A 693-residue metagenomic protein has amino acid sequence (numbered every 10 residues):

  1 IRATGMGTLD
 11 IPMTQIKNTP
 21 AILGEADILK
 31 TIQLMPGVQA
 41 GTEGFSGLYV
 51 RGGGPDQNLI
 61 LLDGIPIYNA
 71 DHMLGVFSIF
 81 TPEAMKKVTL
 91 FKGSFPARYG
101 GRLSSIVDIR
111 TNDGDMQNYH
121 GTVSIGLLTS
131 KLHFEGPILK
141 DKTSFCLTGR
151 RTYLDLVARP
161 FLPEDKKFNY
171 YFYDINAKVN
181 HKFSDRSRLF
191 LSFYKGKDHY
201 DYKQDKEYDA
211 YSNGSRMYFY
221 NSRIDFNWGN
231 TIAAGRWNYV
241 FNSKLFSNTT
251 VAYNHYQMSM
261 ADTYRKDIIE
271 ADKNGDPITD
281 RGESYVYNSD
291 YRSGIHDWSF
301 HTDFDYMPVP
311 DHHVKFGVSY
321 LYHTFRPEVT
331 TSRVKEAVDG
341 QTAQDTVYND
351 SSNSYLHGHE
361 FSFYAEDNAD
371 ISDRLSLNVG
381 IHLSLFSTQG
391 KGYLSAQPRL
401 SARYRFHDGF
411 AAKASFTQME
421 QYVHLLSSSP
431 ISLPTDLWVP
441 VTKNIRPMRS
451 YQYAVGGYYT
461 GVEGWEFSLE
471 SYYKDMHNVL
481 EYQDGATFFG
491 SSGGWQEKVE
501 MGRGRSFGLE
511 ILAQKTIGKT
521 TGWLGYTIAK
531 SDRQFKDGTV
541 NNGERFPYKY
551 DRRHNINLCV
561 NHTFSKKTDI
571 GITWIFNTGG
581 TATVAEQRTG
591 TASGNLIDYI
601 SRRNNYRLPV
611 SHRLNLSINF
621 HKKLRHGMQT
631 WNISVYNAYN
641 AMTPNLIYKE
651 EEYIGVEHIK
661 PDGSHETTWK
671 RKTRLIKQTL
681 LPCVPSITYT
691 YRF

Functional and structural regions predicted by a protein language model:
A3-N58, L62-F95, I106, N112-D113: Periplasmic N-terminal accessory/gating domains of Gram-negative outer-membrane beta-barrel systems
G126-R151, E164-K203, D225-Y253, P308-V309: Transmembrane beta-barrel wall of Gram-negative outer-membrane proteins
K166, R188-V240, H255-D280, Y285-G294 (+1 more regions): Flexible loop and strand-edge segments within Gram-negative outer membrane beta-barrel domains
D205-K206, A210, Q257, Y404 (+4 more regions): Surface-exposed extracellular loop regions of Gram-negative outer-membrane beta-barrel proteins, predominantly
I295-D297, M307-H313, S319-L321, S352-H477 (+3 more regions): Structural signature of Gram-negative outer-membrane beta-barrels, strongest in the C-terminal barrel of TonB-dependent
D297-S299, S352, L356, R446 (+4 more regions): Outer membrane beta-barrel strand-and-loop segments of large Gram-negative receptors, especially TonB-dependent
Y473-D475, E497-E586: Gram-negative outer-membrane beta-barrel transporters
K567, F576-G594, P609-R613, N619-F693: C-terminal beta-signal and adjacent terminal beta-strands/loops of Gram-negative outer-membrane beta-barrel proteins
